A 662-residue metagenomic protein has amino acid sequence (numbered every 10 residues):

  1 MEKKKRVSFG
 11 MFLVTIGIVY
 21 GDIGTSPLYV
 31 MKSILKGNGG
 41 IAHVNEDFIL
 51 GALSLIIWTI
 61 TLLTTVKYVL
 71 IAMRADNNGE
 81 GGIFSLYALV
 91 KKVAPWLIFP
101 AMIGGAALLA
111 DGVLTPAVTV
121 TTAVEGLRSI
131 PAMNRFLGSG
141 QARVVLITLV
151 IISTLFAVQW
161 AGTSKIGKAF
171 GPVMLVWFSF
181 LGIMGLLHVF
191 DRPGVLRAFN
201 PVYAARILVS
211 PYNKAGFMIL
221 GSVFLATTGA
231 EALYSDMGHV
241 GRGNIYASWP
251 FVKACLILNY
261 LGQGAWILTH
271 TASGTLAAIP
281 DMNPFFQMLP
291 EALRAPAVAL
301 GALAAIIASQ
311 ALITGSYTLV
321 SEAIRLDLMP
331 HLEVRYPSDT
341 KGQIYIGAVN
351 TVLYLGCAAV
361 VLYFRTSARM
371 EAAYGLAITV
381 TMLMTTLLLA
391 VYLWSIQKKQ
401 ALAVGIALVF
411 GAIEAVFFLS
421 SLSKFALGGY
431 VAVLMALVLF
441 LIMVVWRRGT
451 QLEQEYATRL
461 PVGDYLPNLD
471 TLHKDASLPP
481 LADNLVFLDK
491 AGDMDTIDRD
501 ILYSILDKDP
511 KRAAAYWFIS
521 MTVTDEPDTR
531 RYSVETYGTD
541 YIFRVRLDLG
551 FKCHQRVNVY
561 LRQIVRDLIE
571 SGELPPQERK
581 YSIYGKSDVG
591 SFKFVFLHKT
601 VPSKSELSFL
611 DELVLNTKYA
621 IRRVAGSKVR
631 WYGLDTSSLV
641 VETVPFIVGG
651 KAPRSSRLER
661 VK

Functional and structural regions predicted by a protein language model:
M1-K662: The structured alpha-helical core of multi-pass membrane proteins
